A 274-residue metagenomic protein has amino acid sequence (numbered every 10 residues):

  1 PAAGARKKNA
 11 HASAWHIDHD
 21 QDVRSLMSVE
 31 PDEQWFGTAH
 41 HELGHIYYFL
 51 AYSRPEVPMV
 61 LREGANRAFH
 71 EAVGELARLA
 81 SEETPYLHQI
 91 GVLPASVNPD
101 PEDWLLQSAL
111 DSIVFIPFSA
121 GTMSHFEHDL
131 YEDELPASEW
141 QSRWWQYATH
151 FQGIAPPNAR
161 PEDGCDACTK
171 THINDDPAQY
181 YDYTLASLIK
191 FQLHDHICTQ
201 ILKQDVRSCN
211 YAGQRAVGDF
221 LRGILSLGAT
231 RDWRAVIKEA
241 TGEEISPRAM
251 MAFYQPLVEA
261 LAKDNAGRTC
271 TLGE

Functional and structural regions predicted by a protein language model:
A3-N9, I17-D18, F36-H40, Y47-Y48 (+5 more regions): C-terminal, non-catalytic "cap/extension" segments appended to globular domains
K7, W15-I17, A65-F69: Short glycine-biased active-site loop of nucleotidyltransferases that positions the nucleotide triphosphate and helps
N9-A14, M27-V29: Extracellular zinc-dependent metalloprotease catalytic-domain scaffold
V23-H40: Short pre-active-site segment immediately N-terminal to the catalytic Zn-binding motif
R24-L26, V57-A65, L106-D111, T171: Short beta-alpha connecting loops at secondary-structure transitions that line or flank enzyme active sites
S28, F49-L76, I90-G91: Post-HEXXH active-site segment of zinc metalloproteases
E30-D32, L61-R62, D232-W233: Short hydrophobic "helix-edge" motifs at membrane interfaces and signal-peptide entry regions
E33, L43, V60, P85-Y86: Functional cores that coordinate and move charged inorganic groups
